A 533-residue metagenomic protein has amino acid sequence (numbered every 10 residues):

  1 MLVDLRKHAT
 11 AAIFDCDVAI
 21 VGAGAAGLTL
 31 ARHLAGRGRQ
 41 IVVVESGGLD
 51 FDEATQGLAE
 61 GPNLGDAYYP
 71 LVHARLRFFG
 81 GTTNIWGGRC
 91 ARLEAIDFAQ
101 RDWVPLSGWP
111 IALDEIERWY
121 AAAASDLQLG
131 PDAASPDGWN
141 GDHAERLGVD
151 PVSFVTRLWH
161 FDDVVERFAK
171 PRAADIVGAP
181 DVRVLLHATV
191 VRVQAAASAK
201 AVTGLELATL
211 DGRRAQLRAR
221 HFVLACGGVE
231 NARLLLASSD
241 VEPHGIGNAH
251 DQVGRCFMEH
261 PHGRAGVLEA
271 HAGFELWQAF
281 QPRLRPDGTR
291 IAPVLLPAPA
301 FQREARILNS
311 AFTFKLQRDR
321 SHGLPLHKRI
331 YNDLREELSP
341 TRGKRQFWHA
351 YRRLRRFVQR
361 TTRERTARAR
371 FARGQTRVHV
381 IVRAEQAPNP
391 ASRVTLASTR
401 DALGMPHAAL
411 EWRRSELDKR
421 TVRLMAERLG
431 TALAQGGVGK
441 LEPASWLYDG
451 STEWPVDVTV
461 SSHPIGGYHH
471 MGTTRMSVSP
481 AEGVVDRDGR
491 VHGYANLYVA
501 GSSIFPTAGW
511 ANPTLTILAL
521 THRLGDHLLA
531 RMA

Functional and structural regions predicted by a protein language model:
M1-V18, G36-R37, H522, A530-A533: Extreme N-terminal leader/targeting segments of oxidoreductases
V18-V43: N-terminal Rossmann-like FAD-binding beta1-loop-alpha1 element of flavoenzymes
G36, L49-D50, G57-A59, V72 (+6 more regions): Glycine-rich loop(s) and the adjacent beta-strand/alpha-helix scaffold that form part
E60-P136, F301, A387-S398, A402: Redox-cofactor-proximal catalytic regions of oxidoreductases
D102-P105, W109-A197, A201-V202, K440-L441 (+1 more regions): Conserved redox-cofactor binding core of oxidoreductases
L185-A201, R363-R393, L403, A408-R413 (+2 more regions): A glycine-rich dinucleotide-binding beta-alpha-beta segment and adjacent secondary-structure elements that constitute
H250-V253, H262-P406, E416, G467-H470 (+3 more regions): FAD cofactor-binding and catalytic pocket of flavoenzymes
T507-G525: A conserved FAD-binding loop/helix module that cradles the flavin
